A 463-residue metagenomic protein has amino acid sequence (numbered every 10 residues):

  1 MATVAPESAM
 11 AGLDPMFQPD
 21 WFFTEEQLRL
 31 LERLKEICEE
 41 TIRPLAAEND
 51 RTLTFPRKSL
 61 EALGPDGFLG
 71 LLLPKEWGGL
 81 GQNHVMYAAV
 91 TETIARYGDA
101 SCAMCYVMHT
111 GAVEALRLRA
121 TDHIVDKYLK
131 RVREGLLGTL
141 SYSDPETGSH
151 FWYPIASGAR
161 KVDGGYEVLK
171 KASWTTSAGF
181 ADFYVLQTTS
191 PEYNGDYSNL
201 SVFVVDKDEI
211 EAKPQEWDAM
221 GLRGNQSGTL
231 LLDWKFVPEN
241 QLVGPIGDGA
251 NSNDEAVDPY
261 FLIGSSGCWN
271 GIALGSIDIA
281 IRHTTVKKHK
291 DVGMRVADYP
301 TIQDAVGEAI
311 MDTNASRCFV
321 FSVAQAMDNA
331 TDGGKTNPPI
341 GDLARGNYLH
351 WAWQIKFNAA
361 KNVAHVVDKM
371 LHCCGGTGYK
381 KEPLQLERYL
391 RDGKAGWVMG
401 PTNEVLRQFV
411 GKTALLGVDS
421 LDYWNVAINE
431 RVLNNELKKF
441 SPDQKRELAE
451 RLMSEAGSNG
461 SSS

Functional and structural regions predicted by a protein language model:
M1-Y106, E430-S463: Amphipathic, small/basic residue-rich leader segments at the start of a protein or domain
A5, C374-S463: Glycine-rich phosphate/cofactor-binding loops in nucleotide/flavin-utilizing enzymes
A46-D50, N314-N358, D368-Y379: C-terminal helix-coil-helix/basic helical segment that borders enzyme active sites and/or dimer interfaces and provides
T54-P65, L69-T176, F180: Glycine-rich flavin
K171-K213: A short core secondary-structure module
S173-G179, F261-S265, G396-G400: Glycine-rich phosphate/pyrophosphate-binding beta-alpha loops
D218-N314: Glycine-rich beta->alpha junctions and the first turn(s) of the following alpha-helix
D258-L262, R295-A309, N347-N358, E387-A395: Alpha-helical scaffold segments that form or flank carboxylate-/histidine-based iron centers
